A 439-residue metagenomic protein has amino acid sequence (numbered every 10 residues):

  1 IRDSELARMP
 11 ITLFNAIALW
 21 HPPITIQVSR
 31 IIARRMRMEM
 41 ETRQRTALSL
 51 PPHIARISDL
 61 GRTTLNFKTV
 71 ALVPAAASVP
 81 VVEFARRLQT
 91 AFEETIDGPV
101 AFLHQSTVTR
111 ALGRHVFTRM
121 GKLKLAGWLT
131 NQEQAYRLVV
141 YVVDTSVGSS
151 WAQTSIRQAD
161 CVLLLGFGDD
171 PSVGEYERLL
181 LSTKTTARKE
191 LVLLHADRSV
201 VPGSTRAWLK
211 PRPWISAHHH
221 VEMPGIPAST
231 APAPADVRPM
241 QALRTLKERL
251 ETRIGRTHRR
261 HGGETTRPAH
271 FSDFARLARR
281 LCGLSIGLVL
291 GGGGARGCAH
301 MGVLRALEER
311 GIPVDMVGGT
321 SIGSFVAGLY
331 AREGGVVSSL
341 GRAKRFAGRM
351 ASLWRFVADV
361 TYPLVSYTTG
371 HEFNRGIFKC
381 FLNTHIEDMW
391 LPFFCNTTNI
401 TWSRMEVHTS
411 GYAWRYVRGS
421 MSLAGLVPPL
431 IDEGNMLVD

Functional and structural regions predicted by a protein language model:
I1-D3, A7, I11-F14: Cyclic nucleotide-binding regulatory domains
I11-T63: A small-molecule sensor/coupling module
L50-D59, P80-F84, H270, L277-R279 (+2 more regions): Intrinsically disordered, low-complexity serine/threonine- and proline-rich regulatory tails
R62-E94: Glycine-rich phosphate-binding P-loop
K68, Q132-R137, V147-G318, G328-V438: Patatin-like phospholipase
P74, E94-C161, G168-D169, N396: P-loop/Walker-type NTP enzyme "switch/lid" segment
F84-D97, G302-I312: A short, Lys/Arg-enriched amphipathic alpha-helix followed by its capping loop at the start of a domain
G319, G323: Gly/Ala-rich beta-loop-alpha elbow adjacent to hydrolase catalytic centers
